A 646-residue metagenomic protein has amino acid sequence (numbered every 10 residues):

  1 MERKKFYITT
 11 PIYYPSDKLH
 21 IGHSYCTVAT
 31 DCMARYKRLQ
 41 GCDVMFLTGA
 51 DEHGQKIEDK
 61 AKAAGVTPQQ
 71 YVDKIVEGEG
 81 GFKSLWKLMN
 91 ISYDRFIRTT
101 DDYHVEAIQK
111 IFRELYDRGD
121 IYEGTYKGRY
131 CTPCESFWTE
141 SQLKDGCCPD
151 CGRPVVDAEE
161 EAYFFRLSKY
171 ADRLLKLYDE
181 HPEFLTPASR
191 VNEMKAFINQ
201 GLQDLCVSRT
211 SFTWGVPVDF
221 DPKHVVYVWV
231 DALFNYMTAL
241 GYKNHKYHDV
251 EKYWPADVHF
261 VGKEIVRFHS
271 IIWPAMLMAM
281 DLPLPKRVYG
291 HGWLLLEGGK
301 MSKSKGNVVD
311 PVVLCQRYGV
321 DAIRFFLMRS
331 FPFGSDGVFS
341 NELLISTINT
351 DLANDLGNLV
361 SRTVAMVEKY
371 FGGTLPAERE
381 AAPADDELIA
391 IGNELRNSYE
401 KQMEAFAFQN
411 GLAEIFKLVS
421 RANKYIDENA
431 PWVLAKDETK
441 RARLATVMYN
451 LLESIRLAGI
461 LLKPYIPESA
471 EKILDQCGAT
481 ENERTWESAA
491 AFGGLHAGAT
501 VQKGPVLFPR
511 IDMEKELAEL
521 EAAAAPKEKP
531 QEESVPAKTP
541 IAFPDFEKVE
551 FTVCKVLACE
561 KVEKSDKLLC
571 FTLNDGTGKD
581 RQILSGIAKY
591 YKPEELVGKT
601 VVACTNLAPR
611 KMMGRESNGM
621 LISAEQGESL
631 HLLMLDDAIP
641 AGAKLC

Functional and structural regions predicted by a protein language model:
M1-T48, Y103-A107, P133, C151 (+2 more regions): Structured secondary-structure scaffolds
E2-I121, E135: N-terminal Rossmann-like or analogous alpha/beta NTP/dinucleotide-binding catalytic cores that position adenine
E114, Y130, C147, L205: The −1 position to Zn-ligating cysteines in a subset of zinc-ribbon hairpins
E123, R129, S330, S335 (+4 more regions): Helix-rich, typically C-terminal accessory recognition domains appended to large enzymatic cores
K127, K144-D145: Short metal-coordination and nucleic-acid-contact micro-motifs, chiefly zinc-binding Cys/His arrays
W138, V155: Cys/His-rich microdomains that often coordinate metals
I473-D545: Intrinsic disorder at enzyme termini
K527-C646: Phosphate-backbone binding interfaces of nucleic-acid-interacting proteins
